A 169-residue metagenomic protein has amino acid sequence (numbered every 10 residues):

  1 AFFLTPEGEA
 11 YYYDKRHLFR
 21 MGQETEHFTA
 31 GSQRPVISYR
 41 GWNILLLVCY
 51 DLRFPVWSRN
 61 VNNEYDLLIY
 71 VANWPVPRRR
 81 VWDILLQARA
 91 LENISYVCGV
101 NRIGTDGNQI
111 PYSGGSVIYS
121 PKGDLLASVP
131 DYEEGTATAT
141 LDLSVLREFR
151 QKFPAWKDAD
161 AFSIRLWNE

Functional and structural regions predicted by a protein language model:
A1-F3, P35-V36, S116-I118, T136-A139: Short beta-strand scaffold segments in enzyme catalytic cores
A1-N63, A72, P77-I84, R150-A155 (+1 more regions): Active-site catalytic loop in hydrolytic enzyme cores
Y13, I37, V100, V129 (+1 more regions): Hydrophobic residues at beta-strand termini and immediately following loops that shape nucleotide-binding pockets
K15, Y39, P121, D131 (+1 more regions): Active-site donor-binding loop signature of nucleotide-sugar glycosyltransferases
R20-T25, G135-T138, L143-R147: Short, surface-exposed linear segments at secondary-structure transitions and domain or protein termini
S38-R40, L91, E169: RNA-binding accessory domains that recognize and position tRNA/RNA substrates
R53-T136: CN hydrolase (nitrilase-like) catalytic-core segments centered on the catalytic cysteine and neighboring Lys/Glu
T138, L146-E169: Short, basic/aromatic-enriched C-terminal tail that caps enzymatic domains
